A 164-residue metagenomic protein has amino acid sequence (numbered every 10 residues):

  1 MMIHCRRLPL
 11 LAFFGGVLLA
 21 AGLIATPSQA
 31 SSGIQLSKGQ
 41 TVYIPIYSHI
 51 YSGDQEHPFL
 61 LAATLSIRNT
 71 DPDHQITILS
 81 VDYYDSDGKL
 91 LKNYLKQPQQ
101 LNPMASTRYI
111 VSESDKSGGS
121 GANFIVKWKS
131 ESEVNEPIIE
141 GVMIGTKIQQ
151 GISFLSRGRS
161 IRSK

Functional and structural regions predicted by a protein language model:
M2-G15: Bacterial N-terminal signal peptides that target proteins for export
V17-P27: C-terminal segment of classical bacterial N-terminal signal peptides
A30-E56, Q150-K164: Transition segment at domain starts
H57-T64, A122: Short, solvent-exposed loop/turn segments enriched in Ser/Thr/Gly
I67-H74: Asparagine-centered strand-capping/turn motif at beta-strand->loop junctions
H74-V81, K92-Y94, E136-E140: Short, hydrophobic/aromatic beta-strand segments
D85-N123: Intrinsically disordered, low-complexity Pro/Gly/Ser/Thr-rich segments with frequent PxxP/GP/PP motifs and embedded
D115-K164: Terminal connector regions
